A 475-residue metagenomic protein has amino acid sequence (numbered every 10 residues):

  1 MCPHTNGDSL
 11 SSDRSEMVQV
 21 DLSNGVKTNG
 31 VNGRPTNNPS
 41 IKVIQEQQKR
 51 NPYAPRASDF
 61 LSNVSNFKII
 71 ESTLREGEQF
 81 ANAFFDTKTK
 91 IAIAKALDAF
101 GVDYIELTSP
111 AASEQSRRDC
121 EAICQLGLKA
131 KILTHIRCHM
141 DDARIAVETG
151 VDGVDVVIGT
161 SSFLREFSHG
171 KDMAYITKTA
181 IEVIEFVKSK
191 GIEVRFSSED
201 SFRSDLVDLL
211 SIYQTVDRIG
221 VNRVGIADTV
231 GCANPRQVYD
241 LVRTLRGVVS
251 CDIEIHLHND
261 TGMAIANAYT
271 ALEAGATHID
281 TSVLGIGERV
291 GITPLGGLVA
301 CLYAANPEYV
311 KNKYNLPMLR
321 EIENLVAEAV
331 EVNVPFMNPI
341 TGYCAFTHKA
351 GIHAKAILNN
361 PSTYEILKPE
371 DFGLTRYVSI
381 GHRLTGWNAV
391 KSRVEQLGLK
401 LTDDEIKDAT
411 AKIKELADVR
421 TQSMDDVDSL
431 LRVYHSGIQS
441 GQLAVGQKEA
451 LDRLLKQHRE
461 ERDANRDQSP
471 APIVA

Functional and structural regions predicted by a protein language model:
C2-H4, V20-D21, G25-M140, G381 (+2 more regions): N-terminal capping/small domains of soluble enzymes
N38-T73, A300, N306-A475: A mid-to-C-terminal "edge-of-domain" accessory segment
I69-S72, D103-L107, A130-I136, V154-V156 (+4 more regions): Hydrophobic faces of well-ordered beta-strands that scaffold small-molecule active sites in alpha/beta enzyme cores
R75, P110-A112, H135-H139, G159-S161 (+4 more regions): Active-site beta-loop-alpha junctions enriched in small/polar residues
F85-Y104, Q125, M140-C251, Y269-A274: Alpha/beta enzyme core
D98-G101, C124-G127, G150, V154 (+12 more regions): Structural signal for hydrophobic packing residues in well-ordered secondary-structure cores of soluble enzyme domains
A112-I136, M140-G150, K171-A174, L206-I212 (+1 more regions): Active-site loop-helix segments enriched in His/Asp/Glu that coordinate and activate a nucleophilic water at divalent
A233, Q237-N359: Catalytic alpha/beta core domains of metabolic enzymes, predominantly
